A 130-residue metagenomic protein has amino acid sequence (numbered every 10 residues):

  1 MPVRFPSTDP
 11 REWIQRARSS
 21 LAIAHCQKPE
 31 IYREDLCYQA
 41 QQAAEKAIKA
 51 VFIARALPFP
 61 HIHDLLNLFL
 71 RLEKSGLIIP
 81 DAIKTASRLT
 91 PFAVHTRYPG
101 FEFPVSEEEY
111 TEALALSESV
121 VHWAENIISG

Functional and structural regions predicted by a protein language model:
M1-G130: Terminal alpha-helical segments
